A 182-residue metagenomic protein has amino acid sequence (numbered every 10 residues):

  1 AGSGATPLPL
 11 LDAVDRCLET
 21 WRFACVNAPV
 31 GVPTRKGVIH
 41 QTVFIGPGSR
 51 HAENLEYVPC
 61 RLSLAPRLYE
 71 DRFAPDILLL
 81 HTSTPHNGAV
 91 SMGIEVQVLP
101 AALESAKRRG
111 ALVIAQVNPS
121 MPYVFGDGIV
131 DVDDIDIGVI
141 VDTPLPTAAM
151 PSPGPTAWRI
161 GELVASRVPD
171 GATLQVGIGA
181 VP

Functional and structural regions predicted by a protein language model:
A1-P182: Conserved alpha/beta enzyme-core scaffold
